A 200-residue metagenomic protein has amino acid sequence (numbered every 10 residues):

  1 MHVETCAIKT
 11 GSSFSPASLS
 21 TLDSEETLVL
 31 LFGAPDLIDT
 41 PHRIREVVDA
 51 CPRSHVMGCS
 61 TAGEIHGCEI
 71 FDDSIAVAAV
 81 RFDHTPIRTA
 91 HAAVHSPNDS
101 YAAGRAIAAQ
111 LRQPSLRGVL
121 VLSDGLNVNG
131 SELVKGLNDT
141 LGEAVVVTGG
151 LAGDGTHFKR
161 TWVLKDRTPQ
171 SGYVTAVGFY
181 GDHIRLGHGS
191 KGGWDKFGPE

Functional and structural regions predicted by a protein language model:
M1-H55, C59-E200: Small-residue-enriched flexible segments
